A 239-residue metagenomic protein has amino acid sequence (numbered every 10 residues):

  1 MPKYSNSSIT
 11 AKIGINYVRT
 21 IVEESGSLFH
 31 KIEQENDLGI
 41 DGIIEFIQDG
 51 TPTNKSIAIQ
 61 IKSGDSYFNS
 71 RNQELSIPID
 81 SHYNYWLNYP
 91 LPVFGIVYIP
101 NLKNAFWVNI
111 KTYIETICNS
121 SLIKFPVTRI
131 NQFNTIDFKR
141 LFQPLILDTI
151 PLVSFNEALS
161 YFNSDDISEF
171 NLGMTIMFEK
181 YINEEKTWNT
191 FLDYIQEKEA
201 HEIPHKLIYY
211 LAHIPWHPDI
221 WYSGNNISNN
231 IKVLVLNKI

Functional and structural regions predicted by a protein language model:
M1-L38, I44-I239: Mixed-charge (Asp/Glu-Lys/Arg
